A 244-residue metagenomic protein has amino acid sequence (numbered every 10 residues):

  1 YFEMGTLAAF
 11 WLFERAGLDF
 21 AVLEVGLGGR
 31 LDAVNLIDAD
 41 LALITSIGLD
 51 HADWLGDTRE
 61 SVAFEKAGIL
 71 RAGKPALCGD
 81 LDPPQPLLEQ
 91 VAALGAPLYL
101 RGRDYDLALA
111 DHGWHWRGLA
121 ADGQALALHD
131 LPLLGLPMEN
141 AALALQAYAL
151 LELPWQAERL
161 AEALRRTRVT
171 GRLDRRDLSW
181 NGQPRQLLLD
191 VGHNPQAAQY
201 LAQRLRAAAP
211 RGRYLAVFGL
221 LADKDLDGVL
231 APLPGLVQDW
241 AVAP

Functional and structural regions predicted by a protein language model:
Y1-A16: Conserved helicase/translocase P-loop NTPase motor core
M4, G17-E24, A39-L128, A141-A161: Acidic, Mg2+-coordinating active-site environments of NTP-dependent enzymes
L12, G68, L205-A209: Glycine-rich helix-loop-beta junction characteristic of Rossmann-like nucleotide cofactor-binding loops
F20, D32-L43, I47-H51, S61 (+1 more regions): Nucleotide phosphate-binding/pyrophosphate-handling subdomain across enzymes that bind or process nucleotide phosphates
P75-D80, L215-F218, Q238-P244: Short internal beta-strands
